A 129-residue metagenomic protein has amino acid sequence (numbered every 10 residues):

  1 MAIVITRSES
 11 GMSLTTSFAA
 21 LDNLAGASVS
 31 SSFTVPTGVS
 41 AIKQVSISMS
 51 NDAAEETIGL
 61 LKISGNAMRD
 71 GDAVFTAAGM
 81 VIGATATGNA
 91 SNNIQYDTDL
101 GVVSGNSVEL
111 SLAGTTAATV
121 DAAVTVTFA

Functional and structural regions predicted by a protein language model:
M1-A129: Beta-strand-centric surfaces of beta-sandwich/beta-rich domains
